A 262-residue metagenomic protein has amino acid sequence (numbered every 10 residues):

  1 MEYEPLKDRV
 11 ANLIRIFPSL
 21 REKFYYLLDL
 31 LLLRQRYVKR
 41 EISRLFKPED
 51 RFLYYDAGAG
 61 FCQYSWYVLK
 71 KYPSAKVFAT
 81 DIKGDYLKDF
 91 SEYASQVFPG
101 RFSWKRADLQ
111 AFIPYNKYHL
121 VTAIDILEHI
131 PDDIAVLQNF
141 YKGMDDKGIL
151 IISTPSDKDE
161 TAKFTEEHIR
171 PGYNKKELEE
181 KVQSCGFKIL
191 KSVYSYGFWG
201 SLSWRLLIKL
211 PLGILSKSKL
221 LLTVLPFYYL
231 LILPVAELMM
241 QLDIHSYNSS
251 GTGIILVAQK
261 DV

Functional and structural regions predicted by a protein language model:
M1-N116, L120, I124, I134-L137 (+5 more regions): Conserved N-terminal segment of class I S-adenosyl-L-methionine
K47, P131, D145: Short conserved AdoMet
Y86, K158-E160, Y196-F198: Feature marks short, surface-exposed loop/turn motifs that line or immediately flank catalytic pockets and channel
S91-E92, Y118, A162-E166, S201-L207: Short aromatic-enriched loop/helix-cap "lid" or pocket-rim segments at secondary-structure transitions that line
D125-H129: A short His-aromatic
A135-D146: A short glycine-rich, Lys/Arg-flanked "PGG" loop and its adjoining helix->strand segment in the class I
L150-P171, K175-E180: Short, glycine-/aromatic-enriched active-site segment of Class I SAM-dependent methyltransferases
K191-L233, S249-G253: Conserved catalytic loop of SAM-dependent methyltransferase domains
